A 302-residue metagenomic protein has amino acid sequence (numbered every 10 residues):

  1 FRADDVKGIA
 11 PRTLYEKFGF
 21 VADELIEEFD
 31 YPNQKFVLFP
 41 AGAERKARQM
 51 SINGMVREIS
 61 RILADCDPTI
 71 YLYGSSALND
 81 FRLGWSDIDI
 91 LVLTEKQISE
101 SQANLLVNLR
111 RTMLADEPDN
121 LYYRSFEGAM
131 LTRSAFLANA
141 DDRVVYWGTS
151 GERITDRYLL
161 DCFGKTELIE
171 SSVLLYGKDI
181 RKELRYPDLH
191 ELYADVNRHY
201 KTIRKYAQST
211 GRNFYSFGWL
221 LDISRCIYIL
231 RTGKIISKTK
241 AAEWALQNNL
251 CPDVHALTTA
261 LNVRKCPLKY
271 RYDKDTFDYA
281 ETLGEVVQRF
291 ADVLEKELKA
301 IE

Functional and structural regions predicted by a protein language model:
F1-R12, F29-P32: Conserved beta-strand-loop-alpha-helix junction that forms the acyl-donor binding cleft
Y15-L25: Conserved acetyl-CoA-binding loop of GNAT-fold acetyltransferases
I26-F39: Active-site/acyl-donor-binding loops of N-acyltransferases
F39-A41, E95: Residue-level recognition of strand-loop junctions within catalytic nucleotide-signaling folds
E44-Y71, S101-A103, E302: Helical scaffold of the NTase/Pol beta-like nucleotidyltransferase catalytic core
R45-A47, A103, N108-N213, F217-L220 (+1 more regions): Conserved NTP/Mg2+-binding pocket subregion across the NTase superfamily
I70, G74-T112, S125-M130: Catalytic metal-binding acidic patch
E167-E302: Conserved nucleotidyltransferase catalytic core and NTase-mimicking acidic/glycine-rich helix/loop elements in nucleic
